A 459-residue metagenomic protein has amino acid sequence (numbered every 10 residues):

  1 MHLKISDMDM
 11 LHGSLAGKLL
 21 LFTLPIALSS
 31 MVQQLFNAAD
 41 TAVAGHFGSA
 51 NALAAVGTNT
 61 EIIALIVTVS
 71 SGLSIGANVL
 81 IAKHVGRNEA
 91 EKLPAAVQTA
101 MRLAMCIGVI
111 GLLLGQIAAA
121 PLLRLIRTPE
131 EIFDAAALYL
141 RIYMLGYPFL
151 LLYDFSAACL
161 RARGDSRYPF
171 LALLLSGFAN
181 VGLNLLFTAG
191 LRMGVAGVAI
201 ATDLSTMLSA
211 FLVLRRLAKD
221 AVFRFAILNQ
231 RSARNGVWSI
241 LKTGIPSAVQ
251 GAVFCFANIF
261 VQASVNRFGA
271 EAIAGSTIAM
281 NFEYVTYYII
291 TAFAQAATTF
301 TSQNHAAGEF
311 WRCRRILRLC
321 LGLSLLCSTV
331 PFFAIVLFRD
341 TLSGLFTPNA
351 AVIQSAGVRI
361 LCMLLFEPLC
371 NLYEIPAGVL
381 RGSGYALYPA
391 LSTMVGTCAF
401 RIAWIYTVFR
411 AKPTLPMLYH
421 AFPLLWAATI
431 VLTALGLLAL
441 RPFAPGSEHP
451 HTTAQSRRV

Functional and structural regions predicted by a protein language model:
M1-T23, I81-G146, T188-I245, T301-F366 (+1 more regions): Short alpha-helical transmembrane segments in multi-pass integral membrane proteins
M10-F47, E61-G76, L80, M105-L112 (+5 more regions): N-terminal transmembrane alpha-helices
L20, L24, F36, L73 (+16 more regions): Residue-level signal for transmembrane alpha-helical positions in Major Facilitator Superfamily
L21-D40, I142, Y153, S176 (+5 more regions): Transmembrane helical elements of multi-pass membrane transporters/channels
I26, S30, A42, V79 (+16 more regions): Transmembrane alpha-helix boundary and packing residues in multipass membrane permease domains and related
M31, L35-A54, L123-E130, L186-M193 (+4 more regions): Helix-terminus/linker motif at the lipid-water interface of multi-pass membrane proteins
T41, L53-L113, L150-P169, G275-F333 (+2 more regions): Small-residue-rich hydrophobic transmembrane alpha-helices
S74, Y143-R161, P169-N180, V198-V213 (+4 more regions): Short runs within selected transmembrane alpha-helices of multi-pass transporters and secretion channels
